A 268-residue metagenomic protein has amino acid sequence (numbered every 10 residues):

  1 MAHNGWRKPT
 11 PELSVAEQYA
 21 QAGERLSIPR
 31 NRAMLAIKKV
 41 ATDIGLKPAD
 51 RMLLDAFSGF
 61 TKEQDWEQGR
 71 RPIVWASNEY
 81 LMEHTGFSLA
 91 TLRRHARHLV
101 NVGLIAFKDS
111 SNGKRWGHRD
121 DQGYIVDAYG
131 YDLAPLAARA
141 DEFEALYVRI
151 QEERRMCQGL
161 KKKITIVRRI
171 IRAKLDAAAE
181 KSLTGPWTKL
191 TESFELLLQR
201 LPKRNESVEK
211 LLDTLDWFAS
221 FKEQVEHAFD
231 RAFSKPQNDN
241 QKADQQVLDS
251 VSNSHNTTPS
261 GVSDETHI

Functional and structural regions predicted by a protein language model:
M1-I73, I125, T184, T188 (+1 more regions): Short recognition helix of helix-turn-helix/winged-helix DNA-binding domains
R51-D55, E79, R97: N-terminal, well-ordered alpha-helical segments
Q68-G86, L99: A short alpha-helical element within helix-turn-helix/winged-helix DNA-binding domains across DNA-binding proteins
L81, L92-I105: Basic amphipathic alpha-helical segments that dock to polyanions
V100-L212: Winged-helix/helix-turn-helix nucleic-acid-interaction surface
M156, R172-I268: Electrostatic interaction modules used in gene-expression and signaling proteins
